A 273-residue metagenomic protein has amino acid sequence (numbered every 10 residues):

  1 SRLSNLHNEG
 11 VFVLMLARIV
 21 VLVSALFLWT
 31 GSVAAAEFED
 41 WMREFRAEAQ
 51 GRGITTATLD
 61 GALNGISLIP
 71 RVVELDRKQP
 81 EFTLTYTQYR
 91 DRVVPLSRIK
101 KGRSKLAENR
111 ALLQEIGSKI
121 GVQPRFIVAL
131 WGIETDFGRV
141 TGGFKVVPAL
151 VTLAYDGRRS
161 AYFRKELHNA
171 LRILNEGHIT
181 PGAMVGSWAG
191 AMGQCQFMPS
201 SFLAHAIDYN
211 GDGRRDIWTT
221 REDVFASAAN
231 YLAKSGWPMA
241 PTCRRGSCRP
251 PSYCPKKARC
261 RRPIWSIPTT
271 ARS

Functional and structural regions predicted by a protein language model:
S1-S4, S24: Serine residues within intrinsically disordered or low-complexity segments
N5-V21: Bacterial N-terminal signal peptides that target proteins for export
I19-W29: Bacterial N-terminal signal peptides
G31-A35: Sec/Tat signal peptide C-region and signal peptidase I cleavage site
A36-L63: Mature N-terminal segment immediately following signal peptide/propeptide cleavage in secreted/periplasmic
T56-R272: Catalytic glycan-binding domains that act on GlcNAc-containing polysaccharides
